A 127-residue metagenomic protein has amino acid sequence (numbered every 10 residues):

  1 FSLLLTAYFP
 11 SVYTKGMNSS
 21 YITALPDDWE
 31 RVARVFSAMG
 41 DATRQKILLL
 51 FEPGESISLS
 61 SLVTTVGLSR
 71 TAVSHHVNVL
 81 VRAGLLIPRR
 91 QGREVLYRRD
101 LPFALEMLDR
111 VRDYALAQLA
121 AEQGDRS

Functional and structural regions predicted by a protein language model:
F1, L5, A42, A72-V73: Intrinsic low-complexity/disordered segments
F1-V32, L49-P53, D100-S127: Amphipathic alpha-helical dimerization/coiled-coil segments that flank or bridge DNA-binding/regulatory modules
Y13, A72, V79, R98: Short glycine/proline-centered loop/turn elements that form peptide/ligand docking sites
I22-T71, Q91-F103: N-terminal helix-turn-helix DNA-binding core of bacterial DNA-binding proteins
L48, N78-V79: Intrinsic structural disorder/low-complexity segments
T64, H75, V81-R82: Alpha-helical residues within the helix-turn-helix
V81, R89-R90: Compact, basic/aliphatic-enriched, mixed alpha/beta core segments that act as assembly/interaction modules in small
